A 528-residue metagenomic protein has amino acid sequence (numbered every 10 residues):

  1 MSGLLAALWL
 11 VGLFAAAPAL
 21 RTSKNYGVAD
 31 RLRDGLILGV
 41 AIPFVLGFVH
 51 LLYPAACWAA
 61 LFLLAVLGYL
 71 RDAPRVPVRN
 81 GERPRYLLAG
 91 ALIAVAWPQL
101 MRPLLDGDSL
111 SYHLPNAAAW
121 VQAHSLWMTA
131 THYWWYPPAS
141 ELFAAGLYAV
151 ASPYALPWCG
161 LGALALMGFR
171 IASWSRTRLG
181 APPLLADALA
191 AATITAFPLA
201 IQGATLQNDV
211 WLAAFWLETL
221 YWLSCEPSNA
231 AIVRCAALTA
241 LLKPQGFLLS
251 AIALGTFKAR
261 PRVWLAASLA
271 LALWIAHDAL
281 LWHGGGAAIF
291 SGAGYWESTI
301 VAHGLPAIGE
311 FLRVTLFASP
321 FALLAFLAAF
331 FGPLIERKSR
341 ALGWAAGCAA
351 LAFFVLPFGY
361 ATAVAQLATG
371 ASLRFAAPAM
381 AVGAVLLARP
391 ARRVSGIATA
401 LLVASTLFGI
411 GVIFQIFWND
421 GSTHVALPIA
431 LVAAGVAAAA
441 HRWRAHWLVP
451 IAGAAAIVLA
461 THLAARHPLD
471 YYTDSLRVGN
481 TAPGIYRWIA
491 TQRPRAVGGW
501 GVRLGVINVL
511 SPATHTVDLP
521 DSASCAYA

Functional and structural regions predicted by a protein language model:
M1-V78, L387, R392, G396-V432: Membrane-embedded, hydrophobic transmembrane alpha-helices
L13-A19, L164-S175, R313-L351, G383-P390 (+2 more regions): Hydrophobic, aromatic-rich transmembrane alpha-helices and their immediate juxtamembrane boundary segments
A15-P18, A41, A65-R71, G146 (+2 more regions): Transmembrane-helix motifs of polytopic, lipid-linked glycan transferases
I42-G47, A190, N229-P244, S250-G255: Membrane-interface alpha helices of multi-pass inner-membrane proteins
R71-V76, C225, L249-A270, E336: Perimembrane helix-loop-helix junctions
V95-A96, G246, L402-R442, L448-L476: Transmembrane alpha-helical segments
M101-R102, R260-A329: Membrane-lumen/periplasm interface segments of specific transmembrane helices in polyprenyl phosphate-linked
T461-S524: Short periplasmic/luminal acceptor-recognition loop of GT-C membrane glycosyltransferases, typified by
